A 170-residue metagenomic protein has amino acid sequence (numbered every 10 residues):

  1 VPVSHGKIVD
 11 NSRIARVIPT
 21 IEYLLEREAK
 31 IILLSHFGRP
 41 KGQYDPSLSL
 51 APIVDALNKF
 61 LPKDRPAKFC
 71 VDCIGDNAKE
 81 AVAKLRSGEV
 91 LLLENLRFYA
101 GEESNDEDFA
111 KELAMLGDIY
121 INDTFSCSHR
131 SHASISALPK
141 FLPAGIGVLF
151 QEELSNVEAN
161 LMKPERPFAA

Functional and structural regions predicted by a protein language model:
V1-A170: Active-site loop-to-helix "anion-binding N-cap" substructures in soluble metabolic enzymes
